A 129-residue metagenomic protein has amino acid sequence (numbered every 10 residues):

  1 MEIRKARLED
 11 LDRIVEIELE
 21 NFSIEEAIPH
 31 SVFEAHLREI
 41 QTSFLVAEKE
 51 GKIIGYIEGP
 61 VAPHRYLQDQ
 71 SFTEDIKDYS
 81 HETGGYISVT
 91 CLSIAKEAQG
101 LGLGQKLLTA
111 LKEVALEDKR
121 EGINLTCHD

Functional and structural regions predicted by a protein language model:
M1, K52-Y56, I87: Glycine-rich phosphate/pyrophosphate-binding loop shared by adenosine-nucleotide-utilizing enzymes
M1-I14: A short beta-loop-alpha structural element at the N-terminal edge of CoA-dependent acyl/N-acetyltransferase catalytic
E16-P29: Helix-loop element at the rim of GNAT/NAT acetyltransferase active sites that forms part of the acceptor-substrate
S43-I57: Conserved beta-hairpin
I57-C91: Conserved acyl-donor/pantetheine-binding loop and adjacent beta-alpha core of acyl/acetyltransferases and related
I87, A115-H128: Conserved GNAT acetyl-CoA-binding A-motif
T90, A95, H128: Residue-level recognition of the GNAT/N-acetyltransferase active site
I94, G100-A115: Conserved acetyl-CoA-binding loop-helix of GNAT-fold acetyltransferases
